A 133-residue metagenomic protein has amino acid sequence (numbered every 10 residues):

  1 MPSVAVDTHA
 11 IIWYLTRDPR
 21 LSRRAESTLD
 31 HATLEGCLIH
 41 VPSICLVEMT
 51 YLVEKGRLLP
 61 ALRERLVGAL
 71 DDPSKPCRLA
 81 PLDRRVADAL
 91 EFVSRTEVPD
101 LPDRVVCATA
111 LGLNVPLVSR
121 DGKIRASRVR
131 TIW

Functional and structural regions predicted by a protein language model:
M1-V41, E54-G68, L113: Short, well-structured N-terminal submotif of metal-dependent ribonuclease cores
V6, V47, R120: Active-site flanking residues adjacent to catalytic metal/cofactor-binding acidic residues
A10, C45, V86, V106 (+1 more regions): Alpha-helix capping/helix-boundary segments
I12-Y14, T50-L52, D88-E91: A short acidic, helix-capping loop that chelates divalent metal ions and anchors anionic groups
H40-S43, S119: Short beta-strand segments
P60-A61, S74-R120: Active-site neighborhoods of divalent-metal-dependent phosphate/nucleic-acid chemistry enzymes
R128-W133: Active-site regions of enzymes building and remodeling cell-envelope glycoconjugates
